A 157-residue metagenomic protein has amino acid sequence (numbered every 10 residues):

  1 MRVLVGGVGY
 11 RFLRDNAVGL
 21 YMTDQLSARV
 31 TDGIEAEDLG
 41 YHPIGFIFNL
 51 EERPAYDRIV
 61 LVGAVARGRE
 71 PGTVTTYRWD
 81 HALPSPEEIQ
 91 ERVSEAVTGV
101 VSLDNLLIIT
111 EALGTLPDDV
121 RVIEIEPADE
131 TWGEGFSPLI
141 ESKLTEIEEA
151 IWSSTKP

Functional and structural regions predicted by a protein language model:
M1-T115, V120-I125, E134-T145, S154-P157: N-terminal catalytic or cofactor-binding beta/alpha core of small enzyme domains
P127-D129: A short, acidic, flexible beta-alpha connecting loop/helix-capping segment that sits on the rim of active
I147-E149: Histidine-centered active-site loop/cap adjacent to the catalytic His in serine esterases/O-acetyl transfer systems
